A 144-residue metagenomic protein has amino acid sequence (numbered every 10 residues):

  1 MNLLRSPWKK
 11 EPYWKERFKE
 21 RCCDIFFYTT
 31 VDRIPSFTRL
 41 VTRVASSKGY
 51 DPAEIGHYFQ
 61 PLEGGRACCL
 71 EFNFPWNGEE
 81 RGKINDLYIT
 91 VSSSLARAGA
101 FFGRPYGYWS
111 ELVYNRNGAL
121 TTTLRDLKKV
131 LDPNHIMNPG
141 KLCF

Functional and structural regions predicted by a protein language model:
M1-T90, P105-Y106: C-terminal substrate-recognition/cap domain of FAD-linked oxidoreductases
R17-K19, S92, T121, L127: Homeobox/homeodomain signature
S47-E54, R97-R104, P133-M137: Intrinsically disordered or highly flexible coil/loop and linker segments, enriched in small and charged/polar residues
T90-E111: Flexible helix-coil linker/hinge segments at domain or subdomain boundaries
R104-F144: Activity-critical C-terminal alpha-helical subdomain
